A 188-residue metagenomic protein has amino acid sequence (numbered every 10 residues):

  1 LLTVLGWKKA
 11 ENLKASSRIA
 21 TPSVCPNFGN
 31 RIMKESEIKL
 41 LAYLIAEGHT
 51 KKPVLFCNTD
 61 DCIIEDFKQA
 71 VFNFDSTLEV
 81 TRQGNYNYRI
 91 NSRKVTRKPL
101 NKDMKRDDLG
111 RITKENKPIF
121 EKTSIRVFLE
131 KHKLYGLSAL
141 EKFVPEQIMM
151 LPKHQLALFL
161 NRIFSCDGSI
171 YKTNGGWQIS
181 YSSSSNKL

Functional and structural regions predicted by a protein language model:
L2-L188: Intein-associated homing endonuclease modules of the LAGLIDADG/DOD-type, together with closely related HINT-family
